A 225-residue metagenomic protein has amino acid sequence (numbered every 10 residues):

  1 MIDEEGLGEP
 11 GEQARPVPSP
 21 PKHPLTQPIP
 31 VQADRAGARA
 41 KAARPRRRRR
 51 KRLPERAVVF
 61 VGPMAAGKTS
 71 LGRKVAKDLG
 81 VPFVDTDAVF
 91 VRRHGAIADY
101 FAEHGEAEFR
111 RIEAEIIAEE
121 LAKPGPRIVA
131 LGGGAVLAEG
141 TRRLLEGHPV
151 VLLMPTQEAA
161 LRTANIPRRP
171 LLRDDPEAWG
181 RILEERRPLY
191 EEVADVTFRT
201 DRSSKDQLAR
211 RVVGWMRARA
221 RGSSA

Functional and structural regions predicted by a protein language model:
M1-K51, D78, P188-A225: NTP-dependent small-molecule kinase module
F60: Hydrophobic anchor at the beta1->P-loop junction of P-loop NTPases
P63: P-loop (Walker A) phosphate-binding loop of NTP-binding proteins
K68: Conserved lysine of the Walker
L71: Hydrophobic positions on the alpha1 helix immediately C-terminal to the Walker A/P-loop
K77-T86: Post-Walker A helix-loop "phosphate-sensing" segment adjacent to the P-loop in P-loop NTPases
D85-L144: ATP-dependent small-molecule kinase phosphotransfer cores that center on conserved nucleotide phosphate-binding segments
G147-L189: A glycine- and Lys/Arg-enriched "phosphate-lid" helix/loop adjacent to the NTP-binding pocket of small-molecule kinases
